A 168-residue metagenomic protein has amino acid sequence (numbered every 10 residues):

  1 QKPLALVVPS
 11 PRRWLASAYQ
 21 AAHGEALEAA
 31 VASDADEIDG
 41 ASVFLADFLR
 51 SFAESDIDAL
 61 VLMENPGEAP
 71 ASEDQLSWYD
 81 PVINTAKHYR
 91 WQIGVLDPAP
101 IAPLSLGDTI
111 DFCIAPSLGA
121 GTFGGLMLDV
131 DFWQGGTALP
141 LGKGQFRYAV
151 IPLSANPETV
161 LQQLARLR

Functional and structural regions predicted by a protein language model:
Q1-K2, A71-V95: Alpha-helix-loop-beta-strand connector modules within alpha/beta enzyme cores
Q1-L4, D56-D58, K87-I93, G124 (+1 more regions): Short, well-ordered coil/turn segments that N-cap beta-strands
Q1-S51: Active-site-proximal, glycine-rich beta->alpha crossover segments in alpha/beta enzymes that shape flexible
A5-V7, L62, K87-P103: Aromatic-lined carbohydrate-recognition surfaces of secreted/lumenal glycan-active proteins
E25, A30, A41-L60, Y79-N84 (+1 more regions): Alpha/beta enzyme core
I57-E73: Glycine-rich, proline-tolerant flexible connector loops at the mouths of alpha/beta enzymes
A69-Y79, A120-T122, T137-A138: Active-site-adjacent beta->alpha loops and helix N-cap segments on the catalytic face of soluble alpha/beta enzymes
G94-R168: Catalytic-face loop-and-helix region of soluble metabolic enzyme cores
